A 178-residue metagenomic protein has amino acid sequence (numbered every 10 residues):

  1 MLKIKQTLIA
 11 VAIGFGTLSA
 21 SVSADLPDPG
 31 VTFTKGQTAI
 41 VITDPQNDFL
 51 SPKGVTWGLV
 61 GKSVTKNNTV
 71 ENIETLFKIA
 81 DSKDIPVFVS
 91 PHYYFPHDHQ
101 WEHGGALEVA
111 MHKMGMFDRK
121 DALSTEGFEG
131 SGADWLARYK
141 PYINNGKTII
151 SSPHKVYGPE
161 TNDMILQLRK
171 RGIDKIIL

Functional and structural regions predicted by a protein language model:
M1-I9: Bacterial N-terminal signal peptides that target proteins for export
A10-T17: Bacterial N-terminal signal peptides
G16, V55, E102, D163-L166: Surface-exposed beta-strand edges and their flanking turn/coil or helix-capping segments
S19, S23, I173-L178: Short, intrinsically disordered, charge-balanced linker/junction segments flanking boundaries in proteins
V22-N144: Active-site acidic carboxylates
A39-I42, I150, I177: Structural motif
T125-D174: Internal catalytic-core helix/loop-beta-alpha segment that presents or stabilizes conserved functional determinants
